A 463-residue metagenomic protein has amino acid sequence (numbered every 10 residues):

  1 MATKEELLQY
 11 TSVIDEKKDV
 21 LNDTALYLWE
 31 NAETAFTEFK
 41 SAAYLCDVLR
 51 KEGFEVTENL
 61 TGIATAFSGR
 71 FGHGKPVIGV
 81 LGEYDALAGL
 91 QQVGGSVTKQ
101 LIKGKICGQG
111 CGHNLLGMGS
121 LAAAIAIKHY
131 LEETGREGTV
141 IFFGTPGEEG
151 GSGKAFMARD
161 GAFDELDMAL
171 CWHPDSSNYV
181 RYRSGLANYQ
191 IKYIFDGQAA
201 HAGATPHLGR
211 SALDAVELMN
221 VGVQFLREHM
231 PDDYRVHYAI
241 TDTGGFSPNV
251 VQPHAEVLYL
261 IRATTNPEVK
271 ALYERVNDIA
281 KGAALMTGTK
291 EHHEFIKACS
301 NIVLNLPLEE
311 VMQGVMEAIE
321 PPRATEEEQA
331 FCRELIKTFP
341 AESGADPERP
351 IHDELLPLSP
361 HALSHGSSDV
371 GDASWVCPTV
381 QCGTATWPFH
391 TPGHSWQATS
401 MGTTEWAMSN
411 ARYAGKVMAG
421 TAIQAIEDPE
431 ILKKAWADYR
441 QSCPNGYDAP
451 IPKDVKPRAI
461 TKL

Functional and structural regions predicted by a protein language model:
T3-Q109, N114, M118-T139: Acidic/His- and Gly-rich active-site-bordering loop/insert found across diverse amide/peptide-bond hydrolases
K4-E5, D23-Y27, K99-I106, F195-G203 (+3 more regions): A short small-residue
L28, G69, V80, H113 (+9 more regions): Divalent metal-coordination and catalytic microenvironments
F36, Q109-M118, P206-D214, E405-K416: Short, conserved micro-motifs enriched in small and acidic residues
T65, V97-G108, N114-L115, Y130-Q252 (+1 more regions): Histidine/acidic-residue-rich, glycine-tolerant segments that coordinate divalent metal ions
F71-P76, A187, V250-H254, L306: A short, glycine/Asx- and small/polar-enriched loop/turn that sits immediately N-terminal to a beta-strand
D85-Q100, S184-F195, W387-S395: Acidic-glycine-rich active-site phosphate/pyrophosphate-binding loop
E217-L463: Metal-dependent amide/peptide-bond hydrolase catalytic core, centered on the "pita-bread" metallohydrolase fold
